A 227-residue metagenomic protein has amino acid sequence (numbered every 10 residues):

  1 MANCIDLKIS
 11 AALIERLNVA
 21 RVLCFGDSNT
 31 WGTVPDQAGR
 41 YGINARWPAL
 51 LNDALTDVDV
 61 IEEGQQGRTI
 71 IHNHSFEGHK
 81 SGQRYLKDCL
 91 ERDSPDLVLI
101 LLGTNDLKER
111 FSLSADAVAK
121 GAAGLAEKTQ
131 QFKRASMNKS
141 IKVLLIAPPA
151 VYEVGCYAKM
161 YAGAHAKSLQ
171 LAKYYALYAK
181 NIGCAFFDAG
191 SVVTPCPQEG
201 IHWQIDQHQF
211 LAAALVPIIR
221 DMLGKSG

Functional and structural regions predicted by a protein language model:
A2-Q65, N73-H74, D88-L90, Q209-F210: Serine-esterase "nucleophile elbow" of acetyl-processing enzymes
C4-D6, S10-L17, A49, H79-G227: Alpha-helical cap/lid subdomain in secreted, periplasmic, or secretory-pathway luminal O-acyl-processing enzymes
G32, T69, N105: Active-site beta-alpha loop architecture of Rossmann-like, nucleotide-cofactor-dependent enzymes
T69-I71, C196-P197: Short secondary-structure boundary/hinge segments and terminal tails
I70-S81: Structural motif
